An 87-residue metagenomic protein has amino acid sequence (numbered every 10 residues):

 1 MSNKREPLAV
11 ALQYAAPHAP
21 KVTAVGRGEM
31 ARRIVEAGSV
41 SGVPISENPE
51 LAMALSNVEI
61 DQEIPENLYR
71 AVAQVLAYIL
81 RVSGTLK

Functional and structural regions predicted by a protein language model:
M1-K87: Divalent-cation
